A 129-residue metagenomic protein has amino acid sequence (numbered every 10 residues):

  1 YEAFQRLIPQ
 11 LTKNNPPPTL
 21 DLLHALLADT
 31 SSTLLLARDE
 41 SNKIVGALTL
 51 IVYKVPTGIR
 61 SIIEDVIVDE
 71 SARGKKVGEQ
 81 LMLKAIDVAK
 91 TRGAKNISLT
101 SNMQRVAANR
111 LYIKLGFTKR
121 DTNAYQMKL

Functional and structural regions predicted by a protein language model:
Y1-P18: Short amphipathic alpha-helix that is part of the acyltransferase structural core
N15-L34: Active-site rim helix/loop that mediates acceptor-substrate recognition in acyltransferases
L36, K43-V52, I62, I67: Conserved beta-strand in the GNAT
R38-E40, M127-L129: Active-site beta-strand termini and strand-to-loop segments that position acidic
Y53-I63, R73, R120-D121: A conserved beta-turn-beta hairpin within the catalytic core of GNAT-like acetyltransferases that forms part
V68, G74-D87, R110, K114: Conserved acetyl-CoA-binding loop-helix of GNAT-fold acetyltransferases
E79, T91, M103-D121, Q126-M127: Conserved active-site alpha-helix within GNAT-family acetyltransferase domains
M82, A89-S101: Conserved GNAT acetyl-CoA-binding A-motif
